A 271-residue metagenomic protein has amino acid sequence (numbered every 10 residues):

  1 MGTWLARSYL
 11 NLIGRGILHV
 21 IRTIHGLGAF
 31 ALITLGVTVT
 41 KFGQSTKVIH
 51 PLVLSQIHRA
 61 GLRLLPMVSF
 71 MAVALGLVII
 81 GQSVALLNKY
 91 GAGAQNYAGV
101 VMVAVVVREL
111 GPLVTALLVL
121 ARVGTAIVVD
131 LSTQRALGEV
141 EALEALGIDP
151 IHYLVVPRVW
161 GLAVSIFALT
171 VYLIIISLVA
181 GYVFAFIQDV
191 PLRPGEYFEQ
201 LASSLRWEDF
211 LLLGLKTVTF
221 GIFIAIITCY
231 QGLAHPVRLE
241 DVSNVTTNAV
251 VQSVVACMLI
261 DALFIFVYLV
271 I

Functional and structural regions predicted by a protein language model:
G2-V53, Q231-P236: Short, membrane-interfacial amphipathic segments enriched in basic
Q56-V114: Active-site cofactor/substrate anionic-group-binding motifs, chiefly glycine- and Lys/Arg-rich phosphate-binding loops
G61, L65, S69, L110 (+4 more regions): Selective transmembrane-helix segments that form parts of the transport pathway or gating/packing helices in multipass
Q82-V107, I175-V218, I222, I226-T246 (+1 more regions): Membrane-interfacial helix-loop-helix connectors in multipass membrane proteins
A98-E141, I227: Hydrophobic alpha-helical transmembrane segments of multi-pass membrane transport proteins
M102, V106, L146, P150-F167 (+3 more regions): Short hydrophobic alpha-helical segments within the ABC transporter permease transmembrane module
D130-V156, L239-V242: Short cytoplasmic-facing helical segments at TM-TM junctions of multi-pass membrane proteins
V242, N248-F266: Final/C-terminal transmembrane alpha-helix of multipass membrane proteins
